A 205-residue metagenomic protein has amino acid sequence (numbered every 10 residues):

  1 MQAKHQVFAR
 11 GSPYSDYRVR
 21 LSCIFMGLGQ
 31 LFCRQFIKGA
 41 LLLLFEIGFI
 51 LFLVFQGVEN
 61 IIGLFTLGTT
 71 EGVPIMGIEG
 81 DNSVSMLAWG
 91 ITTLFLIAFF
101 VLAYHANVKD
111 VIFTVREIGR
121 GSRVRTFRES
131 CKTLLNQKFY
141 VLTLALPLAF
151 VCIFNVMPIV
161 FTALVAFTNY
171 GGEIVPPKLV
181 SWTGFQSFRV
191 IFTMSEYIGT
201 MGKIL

Functional and structural regions predicted by a protein language model:
Q2-S12, D16-R18, I24-L28, F32 (+3 more regions): N-terminal signal-anchor/first transmembrane alpha helix
C23, L144, T183, T200 (+1 more regions): Short, conserved clusters of charged catalytic residues that mark active-site and nucleotide-handling motifs
G48-T66: Juxtamembrane "helix exit" motif at the C-terminal ends of alpha-helical transmembrane segments in multi-pass membrane
L64-I75, F154, I159-G199: Short membrane-interfacial helix/loop motifs at transmembrane-helix boundaries
F99-Y104, E196-L205: Transmembrane alpha-helix signature in integral membrane proteins
